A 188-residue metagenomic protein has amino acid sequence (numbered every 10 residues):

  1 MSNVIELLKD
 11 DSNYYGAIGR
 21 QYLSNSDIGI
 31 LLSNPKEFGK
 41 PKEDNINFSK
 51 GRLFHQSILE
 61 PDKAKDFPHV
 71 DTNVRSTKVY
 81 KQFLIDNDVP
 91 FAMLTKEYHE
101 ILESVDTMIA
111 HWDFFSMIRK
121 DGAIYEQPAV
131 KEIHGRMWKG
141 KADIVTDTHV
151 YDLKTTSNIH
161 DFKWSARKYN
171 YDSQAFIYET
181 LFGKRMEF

Functional and structural regions predicted by a protein language model:
M1-K139: Metal-dependent nuclease catalytic cores that hydrolyze phosphodiester bonds in DNA/RNA, characterized by
K120-A123, Q127-F188: Mg2+/Mn2+-dependent nuclease catalytic core
